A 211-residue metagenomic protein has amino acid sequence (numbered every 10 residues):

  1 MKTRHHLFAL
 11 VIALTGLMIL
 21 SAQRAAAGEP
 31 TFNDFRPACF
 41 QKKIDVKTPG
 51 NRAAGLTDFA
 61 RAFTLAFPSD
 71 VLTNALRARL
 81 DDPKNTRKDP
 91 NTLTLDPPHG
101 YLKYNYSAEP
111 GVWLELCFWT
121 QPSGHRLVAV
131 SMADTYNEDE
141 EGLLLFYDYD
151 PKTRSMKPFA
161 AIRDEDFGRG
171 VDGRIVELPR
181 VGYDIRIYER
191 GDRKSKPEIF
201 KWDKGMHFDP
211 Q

Functional and structural regions predicted by a protein language model:
M1-H5: Positively charged n-region of N-terminal signal peptides that target proteins for export
A9-I19: Bacterial N-terminal signal peptides
A26-W119: Terminal domain-start segments
G111-L114, V128-S131, D139-L144, G170-D172 (+1 more regions): Short, surface-exposed coil-to-beta transition loops
E115-P122, G173-I175: Beta-propeller blade termini
P122-F159: Mid-length scaffold segments of soluble, non-membrane domains
S155-Q211: Short aromatic loop motif centered on NTY/YTY
